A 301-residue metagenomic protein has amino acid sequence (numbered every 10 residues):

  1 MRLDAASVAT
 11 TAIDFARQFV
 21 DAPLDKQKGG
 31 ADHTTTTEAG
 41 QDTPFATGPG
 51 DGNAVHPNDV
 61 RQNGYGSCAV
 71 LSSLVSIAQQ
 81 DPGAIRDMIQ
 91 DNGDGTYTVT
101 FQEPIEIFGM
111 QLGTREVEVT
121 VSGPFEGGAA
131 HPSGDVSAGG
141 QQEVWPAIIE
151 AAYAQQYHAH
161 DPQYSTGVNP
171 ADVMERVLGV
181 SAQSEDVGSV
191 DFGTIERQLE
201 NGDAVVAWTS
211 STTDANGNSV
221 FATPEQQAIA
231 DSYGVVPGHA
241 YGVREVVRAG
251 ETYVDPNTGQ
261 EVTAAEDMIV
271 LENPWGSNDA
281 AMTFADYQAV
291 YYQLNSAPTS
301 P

Functional and structural regions predicted by a protein language model:
R2-P301: Accessory/interaction modules and long regulatory regions
